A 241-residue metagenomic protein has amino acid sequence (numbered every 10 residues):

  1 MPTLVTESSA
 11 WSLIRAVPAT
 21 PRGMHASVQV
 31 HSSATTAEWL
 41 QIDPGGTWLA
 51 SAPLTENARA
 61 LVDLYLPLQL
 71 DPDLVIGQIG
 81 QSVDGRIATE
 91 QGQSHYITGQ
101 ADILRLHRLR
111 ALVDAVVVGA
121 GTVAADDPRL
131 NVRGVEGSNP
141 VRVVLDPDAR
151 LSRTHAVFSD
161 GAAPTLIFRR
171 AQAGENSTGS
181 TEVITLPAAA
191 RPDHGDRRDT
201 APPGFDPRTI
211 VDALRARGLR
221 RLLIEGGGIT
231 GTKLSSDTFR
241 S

Functional and structural regions predicted by a protein language model:
M1-V83, I87-L219, I229-T232: Active-site ligand-binding patch in enzyme domains
L223: Short glycine/threonine-rich loop/turn motifs
G226: Phosphate-interacting basic helix/loop segments used at nucleotide- and nucleic-acid interfaces
T230-S241: Short acidic amphipathic segments
